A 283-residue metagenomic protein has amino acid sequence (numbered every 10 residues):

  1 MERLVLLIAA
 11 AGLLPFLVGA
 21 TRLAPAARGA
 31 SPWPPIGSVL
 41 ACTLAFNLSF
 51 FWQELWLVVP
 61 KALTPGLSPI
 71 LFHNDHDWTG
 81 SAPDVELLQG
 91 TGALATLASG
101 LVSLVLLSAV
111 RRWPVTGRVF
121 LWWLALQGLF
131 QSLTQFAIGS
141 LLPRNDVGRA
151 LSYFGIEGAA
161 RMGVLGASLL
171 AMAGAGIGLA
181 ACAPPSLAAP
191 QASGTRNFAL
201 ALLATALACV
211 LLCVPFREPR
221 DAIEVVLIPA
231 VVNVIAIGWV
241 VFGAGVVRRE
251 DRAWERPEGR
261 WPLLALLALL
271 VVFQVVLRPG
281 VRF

Functional and structural regions predicted by a protein language model:
M1-P25, G80-A183, R196-F216, I235-F242 (+1 more regions): Metalloprotease/metallohydrolase-associated module, dominated by Zn2+-dependent proteases
E2-G29, W33-L40, L44-V58: N-terminal signal-anchor module of multipass membrane proteins
P25-W33, S108-R118, P184-S193, R249-P257: Membrane-interface helix-boundary motifs at transmembrane edges
S31, P35, V39, T43 (+6 more regions): Hydrophobic, aromatic-rich alpha-helical transmembrane segments and their membrane-interface anchor motifs
P35-G90, L94: Small-residue-rich helix-interface/hinge motifs
V147-F154, D221-A230: Non-cytosolic membrane-interface motifs at loop->transmembrane helix junctions
V246-A268: Interfacial loop-to-transmembrane junctions
V272-F283: Juxtamembrane boundary at the C-terminal end of a transmembrane helix
